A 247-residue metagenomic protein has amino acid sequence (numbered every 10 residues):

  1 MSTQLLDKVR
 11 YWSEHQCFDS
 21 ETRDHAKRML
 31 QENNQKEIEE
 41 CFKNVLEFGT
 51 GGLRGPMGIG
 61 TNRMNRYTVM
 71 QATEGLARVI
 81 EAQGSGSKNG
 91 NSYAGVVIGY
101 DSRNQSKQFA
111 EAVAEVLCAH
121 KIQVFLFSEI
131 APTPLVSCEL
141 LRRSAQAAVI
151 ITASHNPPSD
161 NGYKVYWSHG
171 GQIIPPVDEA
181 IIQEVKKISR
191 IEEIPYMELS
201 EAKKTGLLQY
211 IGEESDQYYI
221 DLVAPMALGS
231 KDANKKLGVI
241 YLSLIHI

Functional and structural regions predicted by a protein language model:
S2-Q71, E184-E192, G229: Cofactor-/ligand-binding subdomain signature composed of acidic, glycine-rich, tryptophan-containing flexible loops
W12-Q16, N89-H169: Ferredoxin-reductase
S13, E37-E40, L46, N161-L244: Gly/Ser/Thr-enriched, mixed-charge loops and adjacent short helices that form phosphate/oxyanion-binding elements
G55-T61, A94-G99, T205-L208, N234-Y241: Glycine- and acidic
M64-E74, Q105, S128, P132 (+1 more regions): Phosphate/oxyanion-binding active-site loops and adjacent basic polyanion-contact surfaces
T73-V96, L228-K235: Glycine-rich phosphate/diphosphate-binding loops that line cofactor/substrate pockets in enzymes
